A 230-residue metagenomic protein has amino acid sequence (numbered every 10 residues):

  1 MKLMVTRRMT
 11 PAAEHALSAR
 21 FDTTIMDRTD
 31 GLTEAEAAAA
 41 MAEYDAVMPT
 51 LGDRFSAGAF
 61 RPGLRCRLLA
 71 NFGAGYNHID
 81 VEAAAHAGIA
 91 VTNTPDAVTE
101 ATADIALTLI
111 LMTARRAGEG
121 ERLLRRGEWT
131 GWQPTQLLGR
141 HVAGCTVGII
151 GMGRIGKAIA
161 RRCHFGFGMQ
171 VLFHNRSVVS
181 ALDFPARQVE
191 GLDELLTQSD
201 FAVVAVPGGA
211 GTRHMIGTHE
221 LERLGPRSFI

Functional and structural regions predicted by a protein language model:
M1-T92, T197, G217: An N-terminal-biased, well-structured beta-alpha scaffold segment characteristic of Rossmann-like dinucleotide-binding
T23-D30, A46-P49, R126, V178-P185 (+1 more regions): Short, flexible loop segments at the rims of nucleotide/cofactor-binding pockets, characterized by
L32-A35, T50, N71, N93-D104 (+8 more regions): Residues at secondary-structure transition points
L68, F201, F229: Short glycine-centered segments of the SAM/dcSAM-binding site in methyltransferase folds
A85-A97, G225-F229: Rossmann-fold dehydrogenase core element
A87, P95-T146, A158-G166: Phosphate-binding beta-alpha-beta segment of Rossmann-like dinucleotide-binding domains, i.e., the NAD(P)
T135-P226: Rossmann-like dinucleotide/phosphate-binding beta-alpha-beta segment
